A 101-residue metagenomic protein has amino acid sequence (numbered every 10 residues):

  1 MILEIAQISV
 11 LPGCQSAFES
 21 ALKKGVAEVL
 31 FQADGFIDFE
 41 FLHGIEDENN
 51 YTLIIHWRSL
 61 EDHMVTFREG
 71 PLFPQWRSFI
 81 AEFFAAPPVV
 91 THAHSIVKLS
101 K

Functional and structural regions predicted by a protein language model:
I2, E40-N49, R77-K101: Glycine-rich beta-strand-turn "strand-cap" elements at beta-sheet edges
L3-I8: Active-site-flanking beta-strand signature of metal-NTP-handling nucleotidyl enzymes and homologous cyclase-like
S9, L42, I54-H56: Short hydrophobic/aromatic beta-strand micro-patches that form the beta-sheet surface supporting nucleotide- or nucleic
S9-L22: Short, surface-exposed ligand-recognition loops at beta-strand->loop->(often short) alpha-helix junctions that present
V10-P12, W57-S59, H94-V97: Non-catalytic surface loops within mature trypsin-like serine protease
P12-C14, I45, E61: Feature marks short, surface-exposed loop/turn motifs that line or immediately flank catalytic pockets and channel
K24, E28-F36, H56-V89: An amphipathic, aromatic/His-enriched active-site/gating alpha helix that lines ligand/cofactor pockets
